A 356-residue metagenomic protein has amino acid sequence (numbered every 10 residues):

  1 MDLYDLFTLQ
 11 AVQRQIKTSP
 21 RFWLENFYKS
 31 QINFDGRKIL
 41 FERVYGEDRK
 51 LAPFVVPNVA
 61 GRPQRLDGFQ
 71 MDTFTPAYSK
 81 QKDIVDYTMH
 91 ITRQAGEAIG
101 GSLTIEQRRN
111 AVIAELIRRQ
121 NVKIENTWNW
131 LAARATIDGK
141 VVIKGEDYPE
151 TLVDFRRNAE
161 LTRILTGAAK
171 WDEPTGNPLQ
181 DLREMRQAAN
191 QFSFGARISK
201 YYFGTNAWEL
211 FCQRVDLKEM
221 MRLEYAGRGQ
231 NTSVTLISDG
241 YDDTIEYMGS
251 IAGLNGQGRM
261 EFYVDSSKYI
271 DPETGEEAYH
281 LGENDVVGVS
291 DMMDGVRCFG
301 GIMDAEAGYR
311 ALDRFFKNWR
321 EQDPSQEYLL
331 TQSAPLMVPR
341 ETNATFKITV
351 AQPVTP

Functional and structural regions predicted by a protein language model:
M1-R43, V338-P356: N-terminal alpha-helical "arm" segments
K29-I99: Assembly/oligomerization interface modules of large self-assembling protein complexes
Q31-I32, N190-G195, K200, N318-E321 (+1 more regions): A general structural signal for short secondary-structure junctions and capping/turn motifs
S79-E160, N177-E209, S325-S333: Long, contiguous amphipathic alpha-helices that act as assembly "spine/axial" helices in icosahedral shell and virion
G167-T175: Surface-exposed cleft-lining segments at the edges of enzyme active sites
L210-D216: A short acidic (Asp/Glu
L217-P356: Sequence/fold signature of self-assembling virion shell proteins
